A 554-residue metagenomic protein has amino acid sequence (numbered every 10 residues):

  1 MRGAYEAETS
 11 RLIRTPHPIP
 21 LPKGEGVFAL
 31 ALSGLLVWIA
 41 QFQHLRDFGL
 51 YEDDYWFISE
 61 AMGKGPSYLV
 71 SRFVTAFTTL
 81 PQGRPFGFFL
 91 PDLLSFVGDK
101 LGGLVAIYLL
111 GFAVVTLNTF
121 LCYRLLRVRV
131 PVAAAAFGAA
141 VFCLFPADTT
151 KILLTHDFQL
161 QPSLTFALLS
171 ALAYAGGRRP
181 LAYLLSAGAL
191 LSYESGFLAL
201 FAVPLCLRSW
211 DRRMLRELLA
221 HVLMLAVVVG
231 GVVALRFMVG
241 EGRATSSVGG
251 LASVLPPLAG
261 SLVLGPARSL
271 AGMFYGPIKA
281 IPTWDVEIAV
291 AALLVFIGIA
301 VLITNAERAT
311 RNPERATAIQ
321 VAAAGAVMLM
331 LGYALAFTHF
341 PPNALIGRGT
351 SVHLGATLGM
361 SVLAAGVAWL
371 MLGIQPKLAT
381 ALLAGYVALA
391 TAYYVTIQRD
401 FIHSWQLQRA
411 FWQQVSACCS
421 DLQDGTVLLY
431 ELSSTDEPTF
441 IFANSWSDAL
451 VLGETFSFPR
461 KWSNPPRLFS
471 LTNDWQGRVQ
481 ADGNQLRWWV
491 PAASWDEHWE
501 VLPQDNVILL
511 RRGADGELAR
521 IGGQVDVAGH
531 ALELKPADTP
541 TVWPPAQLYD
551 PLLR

Functional and structural regions predicted by a protein language model:
E8, P162, A167-L181: Membrane-interface transmembrane helices that cradle and orient dolichyl/undecaprenyl
A31, A368-Y393: Signature aromatic-anchored transmembrane alpha helix within multi-pass, membrane-resident enzymes that catalyze glycan
D54-G102, V222-I303, L335-P342, G347-T350: Membrane-lumen/periplasm interface segments of multi-pass, membrane-embedded glycan/lipid transferases
L109-R129, L169, I297-V301: Transmembrane-helix motifs of polytopic, lipid-linked glycan transferases
T119-L144, L164-T165, P376-A381: Transmembrane-helix signature of polytopic, membrane-embedded enzymes that assemble or transfer cell-envelope glycans
L168, R179-Y193, L200-F201: Membrane-interface alpha helices of multi-pass inner-membrane proteins
F197-V229, A234, R311-P313: Perimembrane helix-loop-helix junctions
A417-D424, S433-F440, N444, A449-R554: C-terminal luminal/periplasmic domains and tails of membrane-associated envelope-modifying transferases
